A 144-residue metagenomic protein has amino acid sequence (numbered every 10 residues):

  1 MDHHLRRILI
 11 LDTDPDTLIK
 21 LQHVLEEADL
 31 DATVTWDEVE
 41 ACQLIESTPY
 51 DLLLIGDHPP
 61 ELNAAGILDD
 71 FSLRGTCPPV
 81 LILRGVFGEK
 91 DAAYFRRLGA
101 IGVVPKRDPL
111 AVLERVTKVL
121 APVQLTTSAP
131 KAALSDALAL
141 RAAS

Functional and structural regions predicted by a protein language model:
M1-T13, Q22, L110-S144: Non-catalytic signal-transmission and effector/linker regions of two-component phosphorelay proteins
L9, V34-L52, G56: Acidic, metal-coordinating helix/loop segments flanking the phosphotransfer/catalytic sites of two-component signaling
T13, D57, L83-F87, P105-R107: Conserved active-site segment of CheY-like receiver
P15, W36-E40, D108-L110: Acidic phosphotransfer microenvironment of two-component signaling modules
P15-V34: Two-component/phosphorelay signaling modules centered on CheY-like receiver
E46-T48, D70-C77, L98: Conserved phosphotransfer cores of two-component systems
L54-L73, F87-D91: Conserved phosphotransfer microenvironments
G66, R84-V104: Alpha4 helix (beta4-alpha4-beta5 surface) of REC/receiver domains from two-component response regulators
